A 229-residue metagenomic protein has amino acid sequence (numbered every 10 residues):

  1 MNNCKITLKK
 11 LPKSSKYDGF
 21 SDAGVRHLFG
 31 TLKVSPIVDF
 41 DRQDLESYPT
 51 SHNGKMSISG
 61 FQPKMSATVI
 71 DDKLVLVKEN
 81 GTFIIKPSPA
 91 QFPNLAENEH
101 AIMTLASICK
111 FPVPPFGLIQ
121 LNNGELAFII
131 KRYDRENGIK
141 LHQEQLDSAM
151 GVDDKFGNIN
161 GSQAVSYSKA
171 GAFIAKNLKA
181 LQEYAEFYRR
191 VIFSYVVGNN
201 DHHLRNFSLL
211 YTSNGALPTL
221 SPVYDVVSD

Functional and structural regions predicted by a protein language model:
M1-L204, S208-D229: Anionic ligand-binding catalytic core segments
